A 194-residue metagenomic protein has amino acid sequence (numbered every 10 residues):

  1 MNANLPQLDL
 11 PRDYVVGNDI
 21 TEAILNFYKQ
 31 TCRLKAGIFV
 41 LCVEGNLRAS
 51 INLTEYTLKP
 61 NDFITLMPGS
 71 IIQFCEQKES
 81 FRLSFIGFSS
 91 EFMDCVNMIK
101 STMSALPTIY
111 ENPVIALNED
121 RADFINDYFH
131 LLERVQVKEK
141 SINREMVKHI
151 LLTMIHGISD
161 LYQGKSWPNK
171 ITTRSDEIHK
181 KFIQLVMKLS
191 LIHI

Functional and structural regions predicted by a protein language model:
M1-K59: Generic protein-terminus/edge-of-domain signal
N2-P11, C75-Q136: A hydrophobic/aromatic-rich effector-binding and dimerization subdomain of bacterial HTH-type transcriptional regulators
C42-E44, M67, Q77: A short, compositionally biased micro-patch
A49-S50, I72-Q77: Short beta-strand His + acidic residue motifs that chelate non-heme Fe in jelly-roll/DSBH and cupin folds
S50, C95-V96, L185: Residues that scaffold the ATP/ADP-binding catalytic core of kinase and kinase-like folds
I64, P68-F74, M93: Histidine-centered metal-chelating micro-motifs
D123-N169, E177-Q184: An amphipathic alpha-helical interaction segment
H193-I194: Conserved small/polar residues in nucleotide/adenosyl-binding loops
